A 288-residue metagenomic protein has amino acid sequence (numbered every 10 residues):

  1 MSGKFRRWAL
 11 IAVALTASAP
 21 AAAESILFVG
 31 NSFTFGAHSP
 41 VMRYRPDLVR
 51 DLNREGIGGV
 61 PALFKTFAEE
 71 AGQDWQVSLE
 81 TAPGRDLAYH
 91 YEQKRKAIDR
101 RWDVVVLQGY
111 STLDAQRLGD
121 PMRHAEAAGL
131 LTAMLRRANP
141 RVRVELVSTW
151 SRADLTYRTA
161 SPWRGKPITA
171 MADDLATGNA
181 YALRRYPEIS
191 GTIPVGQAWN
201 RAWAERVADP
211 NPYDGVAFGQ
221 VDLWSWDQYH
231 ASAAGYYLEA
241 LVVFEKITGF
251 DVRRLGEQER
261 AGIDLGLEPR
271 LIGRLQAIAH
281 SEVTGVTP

Functional and structural regions predicted by a protein language model:
M1-A9: Bacterial N-terminal signal peptides that target proteins for export
W8-T16: Sec-dependent N-terminal signal peptides
A17-A21: N-terminal signal peptide c-region/cleavage motif recognized by signal peptidases
A23-S25: Extreme N-terminal starter segment of soluble prokaryotic enzymes
F28, E55, G59-T66, R123-L130 (+9 more regions): Extracytoplasmic/secreted proteins, especially bacterial periplasmic and envelope-associated proteins
G36-M134: Conserved SGNH/GDSL esterase-like catalytic core that processes O-acyl groups on lipids and polysaccharides
K96-A233, E245, R254: Alpha-helical cap/lid subdomain in secreted, periplasmic, or secretory-pathway luminal O-acyl-processing enzymes
Y213-P288: Conserved catalytic region of serine esterases and O-acyltransferases that act on ester linkages in lipids
